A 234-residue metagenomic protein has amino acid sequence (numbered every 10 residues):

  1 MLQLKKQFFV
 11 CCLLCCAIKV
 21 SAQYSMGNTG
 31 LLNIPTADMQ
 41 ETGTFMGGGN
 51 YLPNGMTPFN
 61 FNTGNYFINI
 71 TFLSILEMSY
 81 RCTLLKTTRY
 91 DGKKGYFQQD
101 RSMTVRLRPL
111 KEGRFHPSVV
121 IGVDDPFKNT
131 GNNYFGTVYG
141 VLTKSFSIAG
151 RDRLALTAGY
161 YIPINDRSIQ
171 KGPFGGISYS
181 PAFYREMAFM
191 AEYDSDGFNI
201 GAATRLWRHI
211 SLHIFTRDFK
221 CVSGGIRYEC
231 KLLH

Functional and structural regions predicted by a protein language model:
M1-N28, H234: Cleavable N-terminal export/targeting peptides
A22-V138, T143-G150, Y160-I162, P181-M187 (+4 more regions): Transmembrane beta-barrel domains of Gram-negative outer membranes and organellar outer membranes
L154-A188, E192: A mid-sequence, solvent-exposed acidic-amphipathic segment
A191-D194, I214: Short, hydrophobic beta-strand segments that form beta-sheet elements in well-ordered domains
S223-H234: Flexible, glycine-rich linker and terminal segments associated with outer-membrane beta-barrel/transport systems
